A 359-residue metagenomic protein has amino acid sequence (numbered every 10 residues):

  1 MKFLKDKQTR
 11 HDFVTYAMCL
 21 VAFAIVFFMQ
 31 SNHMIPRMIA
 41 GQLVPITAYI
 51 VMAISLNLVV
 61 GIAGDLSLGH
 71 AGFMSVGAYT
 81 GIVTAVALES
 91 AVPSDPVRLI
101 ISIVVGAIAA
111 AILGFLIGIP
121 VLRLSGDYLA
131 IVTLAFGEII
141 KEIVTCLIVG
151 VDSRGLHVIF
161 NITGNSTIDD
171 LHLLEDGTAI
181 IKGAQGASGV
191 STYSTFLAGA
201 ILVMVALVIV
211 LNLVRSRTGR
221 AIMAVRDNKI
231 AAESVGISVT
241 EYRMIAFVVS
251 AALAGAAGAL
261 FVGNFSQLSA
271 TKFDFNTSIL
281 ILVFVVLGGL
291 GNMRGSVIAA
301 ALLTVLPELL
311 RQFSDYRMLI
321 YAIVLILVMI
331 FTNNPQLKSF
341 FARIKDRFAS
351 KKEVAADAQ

Functional and structural regions predicted by a protein language model:
M1-Q359: Transmembrane alpha-helices and adjacent helix-loop boundaries
